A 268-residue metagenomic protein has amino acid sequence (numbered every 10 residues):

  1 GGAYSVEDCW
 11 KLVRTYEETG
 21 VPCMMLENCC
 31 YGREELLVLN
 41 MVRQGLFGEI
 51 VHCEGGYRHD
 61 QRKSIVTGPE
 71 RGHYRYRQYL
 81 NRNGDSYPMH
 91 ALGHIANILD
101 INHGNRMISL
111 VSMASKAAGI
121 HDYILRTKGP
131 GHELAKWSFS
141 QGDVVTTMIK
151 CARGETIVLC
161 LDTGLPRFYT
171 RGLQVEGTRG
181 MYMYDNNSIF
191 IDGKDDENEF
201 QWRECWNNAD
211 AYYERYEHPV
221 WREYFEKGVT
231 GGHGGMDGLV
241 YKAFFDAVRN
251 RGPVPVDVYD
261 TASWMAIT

Functional and structural regions predicted by a protein language model:
G1-A3, E27-N28: N-terminal Rossmann-like NAD(P) cofactor-binding subdomain of oxidoreductases, focused on the glycine-rich
G2-P22: Rossmann-fold NAD(P)-binding glycine/threonine-rich loop
V13, L39, L92, A96 (+3 more regions): Non-transmembrane alpha-helical segments in soluble domains of secreted/periplasmic/extracellular proteins
E18-M25, C29-S138, M181: Predominantly a Rossmann-like dinucleotide-binding segment in NAD(P)-dependent oxidoreductases
D122-S138, K150-C151, R179-V256: C-terminal glycine/acidic-rich active-site capping loop/insertion
G142, T147-R153, G177: Active-site beta-strand termini and strand-to-loop segments that position acidic
L159-Y169: Glycine-rich phosphate/pyrophosphate-binding beta-alpha loops
V254-T268: A contiguous, mid-protein "functional segment" used to position or interact with cofactors/ions or partner subunits
